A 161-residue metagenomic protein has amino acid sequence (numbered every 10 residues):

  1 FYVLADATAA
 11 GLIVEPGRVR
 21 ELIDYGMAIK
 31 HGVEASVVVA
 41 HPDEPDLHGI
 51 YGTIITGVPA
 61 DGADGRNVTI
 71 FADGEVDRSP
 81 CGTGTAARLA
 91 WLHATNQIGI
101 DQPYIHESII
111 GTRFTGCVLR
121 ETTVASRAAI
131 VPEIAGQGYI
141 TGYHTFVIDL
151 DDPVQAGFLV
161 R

Functional and structural regions predicted by a protein language model:
F1-R161: Active-site proximal loop and beta-alpha junction motif in alpha/beta enzyme cores
